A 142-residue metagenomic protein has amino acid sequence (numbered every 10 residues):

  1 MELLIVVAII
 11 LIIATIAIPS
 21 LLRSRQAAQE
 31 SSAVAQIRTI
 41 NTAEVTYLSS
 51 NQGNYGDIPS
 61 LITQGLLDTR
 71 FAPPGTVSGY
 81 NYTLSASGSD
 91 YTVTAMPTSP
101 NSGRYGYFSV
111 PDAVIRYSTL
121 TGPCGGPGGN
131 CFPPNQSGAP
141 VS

Functional and structural regions predicted by a protein language model:
M1-L21: N-terminal single-pass transmembrane signal-anchor helix
E2-I5, A28, Y47: Hydrophobic side chains within alpha-helical segments
V7, V34, N41: Conserved catalytic core of two-component sensor histidine kinases
I13-I16, S24, A28, S50: Residue-level signal for short amphipathic helical patches enriched in basic/charged and nearby hydrophobic residues
S20-I37: Aliphatic-rich helix starts adjacent to a transmembrane/signal segment
T42-I115, T119, N135-S142: Extracellular/periplasmic head regions of type IV pilus-like filament subunits
T121-G125: A short acidic/small-residue loop/turn micro-motif
